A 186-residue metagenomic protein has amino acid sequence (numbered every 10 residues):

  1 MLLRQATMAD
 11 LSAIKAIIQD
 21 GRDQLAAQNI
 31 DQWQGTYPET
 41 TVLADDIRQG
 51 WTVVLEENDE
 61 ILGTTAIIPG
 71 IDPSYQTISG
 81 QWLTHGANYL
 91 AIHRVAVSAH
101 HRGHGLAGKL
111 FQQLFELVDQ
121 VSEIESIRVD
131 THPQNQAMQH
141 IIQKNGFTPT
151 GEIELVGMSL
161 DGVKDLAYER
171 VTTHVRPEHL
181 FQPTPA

Functional and structural regions predicted by a protein language model:
L2-A16: A short beta-loop-alpha structural element at the N-terminal edge of CoA-dependent acyl/N-acetyltransferase catalytic
R22-V42: Conserved GNAT-fold acetyl-CoA-binding loop/helix
W51-I67: Conserved beta-hairpin
A66-R94, R102, V156-S159: Conserved acyl-donor/pantetheine-binding loop and adjacent beta-alpha core of acyl/acetyltransferases and related
V97, G103-E116, H140, K144: Conserved acetyl-CoA-binding loop-helix of GNAT-fold acetyltransferases
R102, V129-Q139: Conserved beta-strand-loop-alpha-helix junction that forms the acyl-donor binding cleft
F111, V118-D130: Conserved GNAT acetyl-CoA-binding A-motif
D130, Q143-V163: Conserved catalytic-core motifs of GNAT/GCN5-like acyltransferases
